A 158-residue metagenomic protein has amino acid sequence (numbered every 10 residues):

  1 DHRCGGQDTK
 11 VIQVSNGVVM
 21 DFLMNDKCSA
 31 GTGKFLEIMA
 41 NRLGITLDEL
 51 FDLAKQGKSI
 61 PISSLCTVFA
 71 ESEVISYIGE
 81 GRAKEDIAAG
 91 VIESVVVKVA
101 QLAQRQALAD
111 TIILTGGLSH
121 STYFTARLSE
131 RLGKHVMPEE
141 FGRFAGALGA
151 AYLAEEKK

Functional and structural regions predicted by a protein language model:
D1-S15: Gly/Thr-rich phosphate-binding beta-strand-loop-beta motif of the actin/hexokinase/Hsp70
H2-G6, L23-G31, G90-V91, I113 (+2 more regions): Active-site nucleophile and cofactor-binding loops and adjacent substrate-binding regions of central metabolic enzymes
D8, V18-F22, I112, T122 (+1 more regions): Residues forming the flavin
N16-S59, Y152: Glycine-rich phosphate-binding loop plus the immediately following alpha-helix
G33-E37, E139-K158: Glycine-rich phosphate-binding/hydrolytic loop that grips phosphoryl groups
A70-Q104, L108, R143: Adenine-nucleotide phosphate-binding core of ATP-dependent small-molecule kinases
A103, L108-R131, G142-G146: Glycine-rich phosphate-binding loops at beta-strand->alpha-helix junctions
